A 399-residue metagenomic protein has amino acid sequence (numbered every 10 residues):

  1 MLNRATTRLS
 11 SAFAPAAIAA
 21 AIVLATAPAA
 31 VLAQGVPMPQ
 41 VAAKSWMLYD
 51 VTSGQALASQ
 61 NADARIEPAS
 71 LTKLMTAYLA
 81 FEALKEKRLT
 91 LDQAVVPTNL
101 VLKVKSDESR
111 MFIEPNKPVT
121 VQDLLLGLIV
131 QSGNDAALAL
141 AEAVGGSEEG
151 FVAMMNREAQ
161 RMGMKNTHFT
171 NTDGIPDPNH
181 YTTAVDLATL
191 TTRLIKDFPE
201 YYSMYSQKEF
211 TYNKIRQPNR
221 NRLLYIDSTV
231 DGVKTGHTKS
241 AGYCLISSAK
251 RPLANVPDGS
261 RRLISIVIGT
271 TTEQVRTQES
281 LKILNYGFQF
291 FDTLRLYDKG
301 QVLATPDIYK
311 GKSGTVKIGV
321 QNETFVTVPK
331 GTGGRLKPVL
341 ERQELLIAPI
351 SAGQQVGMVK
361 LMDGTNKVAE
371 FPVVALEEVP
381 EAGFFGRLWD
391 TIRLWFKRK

Functional and structural regions predicted by a protein language model:
L2-A17: Bacterial N-terminal signal peptides that target proteins for export
P15-A27: Bacterial N-terminal signal peptides
A20, G35, L91, L245 (+1 more regions): Residue-level marker for the onset of beta-strands and adjacent loop->beta junctions in well-ordered domains
V31-V185, T192-F198, N213: Active-site-adjacent loops and short helices of periplasmic peptidoglycan-processing enzymes
M164-H168, P176-Y181, V185-K399: Domain-terminus/edge residues, biased toward the C-terminal soluble/receptor-binding domains of extracytoplasmic
